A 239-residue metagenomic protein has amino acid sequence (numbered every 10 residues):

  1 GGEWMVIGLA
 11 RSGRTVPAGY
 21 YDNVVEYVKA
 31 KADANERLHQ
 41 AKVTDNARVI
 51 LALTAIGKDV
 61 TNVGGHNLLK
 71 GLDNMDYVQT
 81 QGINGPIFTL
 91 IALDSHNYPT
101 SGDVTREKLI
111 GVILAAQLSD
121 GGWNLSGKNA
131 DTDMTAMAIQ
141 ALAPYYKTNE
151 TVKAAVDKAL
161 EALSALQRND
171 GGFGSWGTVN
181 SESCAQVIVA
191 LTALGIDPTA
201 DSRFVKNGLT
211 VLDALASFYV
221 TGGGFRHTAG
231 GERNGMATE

Functional and structural regions predicted by a protein language model:
G1, Y20-A41, L72-Y77: Internal amphipathic alpha-helical repeat/solenoid segments
G1-P17, L38-T61, V78-E107, S119-D157 (+3 more regions): An alpha-helical repeat/solenoid feature that recognizes helix-turn-helix modules
Y21, V25, G65-L69, R106-I110 (+3 more regions): Core helices of alpha-solenoid repeat scaffolds
V24, V28, L72, I113-L114 (+3 more regions): Buried hydrophobic core positions in alpha-solenoid tandem helical repeats
L68-Q81, A162-L166: Contiguous hydrophobic segments
A162, Q186, V211-S217: Structured C-terminal portions of repeat-based eukaryotic scaffold domains
R203-V211: Conserved loop-to-helix junction within protein kinase catalytic domains, corresponding to the end of the activation
